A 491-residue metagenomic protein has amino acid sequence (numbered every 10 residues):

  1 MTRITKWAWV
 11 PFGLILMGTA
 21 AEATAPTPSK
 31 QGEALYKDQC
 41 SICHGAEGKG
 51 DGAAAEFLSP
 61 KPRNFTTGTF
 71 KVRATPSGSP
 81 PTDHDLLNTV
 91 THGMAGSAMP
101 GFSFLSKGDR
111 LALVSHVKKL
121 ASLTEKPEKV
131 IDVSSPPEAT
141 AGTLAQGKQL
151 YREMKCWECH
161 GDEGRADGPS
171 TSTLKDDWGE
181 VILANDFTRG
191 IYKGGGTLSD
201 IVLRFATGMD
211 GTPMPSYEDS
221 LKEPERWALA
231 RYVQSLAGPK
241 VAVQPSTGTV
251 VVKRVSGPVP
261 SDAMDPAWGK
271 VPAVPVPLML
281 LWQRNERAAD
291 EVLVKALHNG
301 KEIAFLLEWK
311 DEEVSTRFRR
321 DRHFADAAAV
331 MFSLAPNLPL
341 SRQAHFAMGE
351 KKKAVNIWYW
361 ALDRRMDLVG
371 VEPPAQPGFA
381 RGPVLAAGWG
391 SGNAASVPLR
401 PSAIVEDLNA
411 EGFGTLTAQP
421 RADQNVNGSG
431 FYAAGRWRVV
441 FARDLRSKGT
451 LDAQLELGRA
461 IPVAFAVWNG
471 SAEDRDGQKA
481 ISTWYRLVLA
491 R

Functional and structural regions predicted by a protein language model:
W9-G18: Bacterial N-terminal signal peptides
A21-L35, T124-R152, K240-Q244: Electrostatic cytochrome c docking/interface patches
G32, Y36-E47, L113, V117 (+4 more regions): The canonical Cys-X-X-Cys-His
E33-A34, G45-D83, F104-L105, K148 (+1 more regions): Gly/Gly-Pro-rich "capping" loops immediately C-terminal to redox-active cysteine motifs in periplasmic/lumenal
A53-E56, V72-P81, D85-V114, A206-A230: Axial heme c-ligation environment in periplasmic c-type cytochrome domains
V271-S396, L451-K479: Surface-exposed, glycine/proline- and aromatic-rich loop segments on solvent-exposed faces across compartments
V369-Y432: Long, low-complexity, polar/charged, intrinsically disordered or flexibly structured peripheral segments
D476-R491: Short beta-strand elements
